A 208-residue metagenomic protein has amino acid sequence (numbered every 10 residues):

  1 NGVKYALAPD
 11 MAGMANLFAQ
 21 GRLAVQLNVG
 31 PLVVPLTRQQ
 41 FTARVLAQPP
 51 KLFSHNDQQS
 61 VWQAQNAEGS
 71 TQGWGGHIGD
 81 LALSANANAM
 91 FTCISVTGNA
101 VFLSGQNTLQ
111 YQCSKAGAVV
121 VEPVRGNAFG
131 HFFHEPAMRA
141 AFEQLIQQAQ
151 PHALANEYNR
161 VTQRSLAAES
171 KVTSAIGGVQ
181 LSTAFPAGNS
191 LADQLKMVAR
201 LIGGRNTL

Functional and structural regions predicted by a protein language model:
N1-T207: Feature for exported/extracytoplasmic and membrane-associated proteins, marking the mature portion
